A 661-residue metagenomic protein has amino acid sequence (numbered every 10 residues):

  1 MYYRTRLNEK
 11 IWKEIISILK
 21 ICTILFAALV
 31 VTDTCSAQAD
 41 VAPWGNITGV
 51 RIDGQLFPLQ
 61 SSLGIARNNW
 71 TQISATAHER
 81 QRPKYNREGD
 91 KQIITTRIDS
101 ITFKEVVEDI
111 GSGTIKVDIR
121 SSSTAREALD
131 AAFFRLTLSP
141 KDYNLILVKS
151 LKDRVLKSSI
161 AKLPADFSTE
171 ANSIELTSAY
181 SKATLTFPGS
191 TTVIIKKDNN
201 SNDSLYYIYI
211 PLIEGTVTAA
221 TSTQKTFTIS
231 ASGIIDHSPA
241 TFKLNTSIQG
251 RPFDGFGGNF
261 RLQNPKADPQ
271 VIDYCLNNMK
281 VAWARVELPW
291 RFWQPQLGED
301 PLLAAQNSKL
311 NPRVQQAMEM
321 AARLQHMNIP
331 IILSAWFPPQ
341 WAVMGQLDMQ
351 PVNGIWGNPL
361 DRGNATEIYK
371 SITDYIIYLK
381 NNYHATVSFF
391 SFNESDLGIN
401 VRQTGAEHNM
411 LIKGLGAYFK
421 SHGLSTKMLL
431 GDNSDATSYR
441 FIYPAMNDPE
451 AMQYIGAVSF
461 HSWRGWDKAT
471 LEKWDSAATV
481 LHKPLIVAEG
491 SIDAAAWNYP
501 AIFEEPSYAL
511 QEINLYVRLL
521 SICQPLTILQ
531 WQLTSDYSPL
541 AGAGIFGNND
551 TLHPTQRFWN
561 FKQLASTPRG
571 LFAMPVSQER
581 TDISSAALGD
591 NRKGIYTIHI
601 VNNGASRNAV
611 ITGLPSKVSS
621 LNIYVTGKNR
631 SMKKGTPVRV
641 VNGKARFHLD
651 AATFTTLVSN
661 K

Functional and structural regions predicted by a protein language model:
Q38-R97, L262: Acidic-aromatic substrate-binding/catalytic surfaces of carbohydrate-active enzymes
S62, A66, S74, N86-D90 (+3 more regions): Beta-strand-rich recognition/accessory modules
R120-V193, V618, T626-K628, M632: Polysaccharide-binding surfaces and accessory modules of carbohydrate-active proteins
T221-K225, S232, P637-K661: C-terminal beta-strand-rich structural cap/linker in extracellular carbohydrate-active enzymes
L244-N245, M279-M446: Substrate-binding cleft and catalytic face of glycoside hydrolase catalytic domains, especially the flexible beta-alpha
I377, R402-L515, I522: Noncatalytic carbohydrate-binding groove/subsite architecture in carbohydrate-active enzymes
P484-Q563, P568, P575-E579: Aromatic/acidic polysaccharide-binding cleft in carbohydrate-active enzymes
S577-S619, A652: Carbohydrate-binding surface patches
